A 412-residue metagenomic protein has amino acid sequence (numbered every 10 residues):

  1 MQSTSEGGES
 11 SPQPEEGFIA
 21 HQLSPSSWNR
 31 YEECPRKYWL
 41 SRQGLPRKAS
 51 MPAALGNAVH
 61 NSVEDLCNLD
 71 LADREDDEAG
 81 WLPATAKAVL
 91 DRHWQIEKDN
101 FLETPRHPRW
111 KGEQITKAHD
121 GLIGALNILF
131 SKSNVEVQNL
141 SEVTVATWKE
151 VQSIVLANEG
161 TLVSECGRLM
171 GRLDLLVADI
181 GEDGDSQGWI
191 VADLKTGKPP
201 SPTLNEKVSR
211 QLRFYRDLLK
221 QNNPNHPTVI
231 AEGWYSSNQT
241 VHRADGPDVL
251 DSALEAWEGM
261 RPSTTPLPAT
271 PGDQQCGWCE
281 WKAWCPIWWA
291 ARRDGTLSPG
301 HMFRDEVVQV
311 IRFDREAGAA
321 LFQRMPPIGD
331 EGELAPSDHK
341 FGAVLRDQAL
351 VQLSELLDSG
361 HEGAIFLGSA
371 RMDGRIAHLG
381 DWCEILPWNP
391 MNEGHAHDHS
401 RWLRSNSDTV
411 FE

Functional and structural regions predicted by a protein language model:
Q22, P202-S209, D217-G300, I376-E412: Metal-dependent nuclease catalytic regions and adjoining charged, substrate-binding loops involved in nucleic-acid end
P25-A72, K87, I123: Nuclease catalytic cores
L55, A118, V208-Q211: Hydrophobic (often cysteine-bearing) scaffold residues that line and stabilize catalytic clefts of nucleotide/cofactor
D65-I154: A non-catalytic, helix-rich entry segment at domain boundaries
W148-L254: Mg2+/Mn2+-dependent nuclease catalytic core
T296-I328: Structural detector for short beta-strands of small beta-barrel domains
E306-I311, D347-M391: Flexible glycine-rich surface loops and low-complexity tracts that mediate binding to linear polymers
P327-G360: Beta-strand/loop nucleic-acid-binding surfaces
